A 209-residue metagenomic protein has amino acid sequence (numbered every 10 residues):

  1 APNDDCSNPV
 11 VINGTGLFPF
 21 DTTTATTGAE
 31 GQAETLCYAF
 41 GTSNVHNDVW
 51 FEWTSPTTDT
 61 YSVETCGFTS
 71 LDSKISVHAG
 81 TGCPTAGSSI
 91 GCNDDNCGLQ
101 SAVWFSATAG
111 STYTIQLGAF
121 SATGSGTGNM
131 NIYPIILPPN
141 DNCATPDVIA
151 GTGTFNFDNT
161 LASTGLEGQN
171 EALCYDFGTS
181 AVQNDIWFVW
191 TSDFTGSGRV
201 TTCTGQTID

Functional and structural regions predicted by a protein language model:
N8, N13-G14, T24-P138, T145 (+2 more regions): Acidic, Ser/Thr/Pro-rich low-complexity intrinsically disordered segments
